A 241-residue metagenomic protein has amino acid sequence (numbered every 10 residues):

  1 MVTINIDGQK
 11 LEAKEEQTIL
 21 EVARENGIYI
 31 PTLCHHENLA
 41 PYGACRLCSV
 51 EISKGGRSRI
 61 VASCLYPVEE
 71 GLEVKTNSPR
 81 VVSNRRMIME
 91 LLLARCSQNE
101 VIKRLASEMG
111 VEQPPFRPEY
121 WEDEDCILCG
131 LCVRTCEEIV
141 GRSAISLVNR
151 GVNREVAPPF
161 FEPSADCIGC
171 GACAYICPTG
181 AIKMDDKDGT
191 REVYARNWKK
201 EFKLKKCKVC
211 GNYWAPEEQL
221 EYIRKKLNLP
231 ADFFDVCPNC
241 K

Functional and structural regions predicted by a protein language model:
M1-T3: Extreme N-terminal starter segment of soluble prokaryotic enzymes
K10-Q17: Short, contiguous acidic and Ser/Thr-rich linear segments
Q17-E21, P67: Short, structural beta-strand-to-alpha-helix junction motif
L20, N26-V50: A basic, amphipathic helix-loop patch mediating RNA/tRNA/ribosome contacts
R57-D166, D185-E217, R224-C240: Fe-S ferredoxin-like electron-transfer domains and their immediately adjacent linker/connector regions across
F161-Y175, T179: Loop-centered beta-sheet repeat module
